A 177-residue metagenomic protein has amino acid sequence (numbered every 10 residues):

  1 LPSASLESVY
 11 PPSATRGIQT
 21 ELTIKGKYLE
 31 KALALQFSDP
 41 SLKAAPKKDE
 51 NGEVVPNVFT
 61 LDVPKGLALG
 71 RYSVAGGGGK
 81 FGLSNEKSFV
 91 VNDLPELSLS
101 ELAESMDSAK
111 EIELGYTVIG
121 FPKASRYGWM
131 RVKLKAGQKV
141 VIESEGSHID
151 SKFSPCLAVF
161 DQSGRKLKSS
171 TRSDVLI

Functional and structural regions predicted by a protein language model:
P2-A45, G52-P56, V63-K65, L69 (+2 more regions): Acidic, Ser/Thr/Pro-rich low-complexity intrinsically disordered segments
E50, V90-P95, S173-V175: A short, sequence-level motif marking secondary-structure junctions
K65-P95: Extended acidic/polar, glycine-enriched regions that form or flank non-catalytic beta-rich accessory modules
E86-L114: Predominantly extracellular/luminal regions of secreted and cell-surface proteins, especially disulfide-bonded
